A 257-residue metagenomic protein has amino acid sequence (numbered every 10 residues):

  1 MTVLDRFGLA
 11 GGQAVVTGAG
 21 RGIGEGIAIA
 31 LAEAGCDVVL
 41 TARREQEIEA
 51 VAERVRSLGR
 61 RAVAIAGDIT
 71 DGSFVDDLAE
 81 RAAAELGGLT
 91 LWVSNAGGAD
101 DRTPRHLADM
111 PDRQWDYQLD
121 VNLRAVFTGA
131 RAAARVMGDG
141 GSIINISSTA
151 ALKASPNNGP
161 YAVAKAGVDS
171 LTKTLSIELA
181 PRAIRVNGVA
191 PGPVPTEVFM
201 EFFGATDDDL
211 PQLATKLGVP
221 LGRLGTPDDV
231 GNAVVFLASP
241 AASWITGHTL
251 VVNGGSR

Functional and structural regions predicted by a protein language model:
T2-D5, P104, K153, L217 (+2 more regions): Short C-terminal tail/terminal secondary-structure segment of NAD(P)H-dependent dehydrogenase/reductase domains
Q13, G20-G22: Conserved glycine-rich cofactor-binding loop
E45-Q46, A66-L78, D112, D229: The beta1-alpha1 cofactor-binding region of Rossmann-like NAD(H)/NADP(H)-dependent oxidoreductases
T103-L107, P111-L119, T215: Substrate-binding pocket helix/loop in short-chain dehydrogenase/reductase
A130, A164-G167, T172: Active-site helix of classical SDR
R135, I177-P181, S243: Alpha-helical segment proximal to the catalytic Tyr-Lys
S148: Residue(s) in the substrate-gating loop at a strand-loop-helix junction that position the organic substrate next
